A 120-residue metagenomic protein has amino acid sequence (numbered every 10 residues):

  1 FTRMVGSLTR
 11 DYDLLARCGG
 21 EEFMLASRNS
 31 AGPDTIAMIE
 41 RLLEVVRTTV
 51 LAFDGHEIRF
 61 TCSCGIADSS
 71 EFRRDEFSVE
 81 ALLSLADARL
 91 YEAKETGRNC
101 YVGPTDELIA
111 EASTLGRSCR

Functional and structural regions predicted by a protein language model:
F1-L14, E22, R41, V46: Active-site-proximal alpha-helical element of nucleotidyl cyclase-like catalytic domains and analogous helices
R3, S7, E44, L51 (+2 more regions): Regular, well-ordered alpha-helical segments
V5, A16, E22-A31, I66-A67: Short beta-strand->loop micro-motif that forms the acidic, two-metal-ion catalytic signature in nucleotide-processing
L14-R17, I58: A short pre-motif secondary-structure segment
G19-G20, D54, G97-R98: A short glycine-centered flexible hinge/capping loop motif at secondary-structure junctions
M24-V45, E57, D75: Short helix/loop segment flanking the catalytic signature motif in cyclic-nucleotide metabolism enzymes
I36, S69-V102, L108-C119: Catalytic-core segments of nucleotide cyclases and related cyclic-nucleotide turnover enzymes
S63: Cell-envelope/extracellular polymer assembly enzymes that use nucleotide-activated donors
